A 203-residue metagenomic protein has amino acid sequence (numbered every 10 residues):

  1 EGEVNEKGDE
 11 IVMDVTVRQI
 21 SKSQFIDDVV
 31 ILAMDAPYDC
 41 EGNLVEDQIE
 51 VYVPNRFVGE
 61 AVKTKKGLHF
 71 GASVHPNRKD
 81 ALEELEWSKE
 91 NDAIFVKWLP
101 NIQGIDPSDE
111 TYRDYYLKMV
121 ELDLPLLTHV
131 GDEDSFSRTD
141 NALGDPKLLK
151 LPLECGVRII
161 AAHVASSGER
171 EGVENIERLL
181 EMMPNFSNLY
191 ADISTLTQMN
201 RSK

Functional and structural regions predicted by a protein language model:
E1-K203: Helix-coil boundary/capping segments in enzymes
